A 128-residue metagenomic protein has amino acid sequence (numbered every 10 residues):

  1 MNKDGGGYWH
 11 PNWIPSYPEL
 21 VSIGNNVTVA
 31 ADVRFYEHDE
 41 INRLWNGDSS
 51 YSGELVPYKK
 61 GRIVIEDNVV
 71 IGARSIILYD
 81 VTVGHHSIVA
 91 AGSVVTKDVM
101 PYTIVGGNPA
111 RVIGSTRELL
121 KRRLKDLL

Functional and structural regions predicted by a protein language model:
M1-I71, S75-I77, H85, P101 (+2 more regions): Domain-scale signature associated with acetyltransferase and cell-envelope carbohydrate enzymes
V81-D98, Y102-I104: C-terminal/domain-terminus segments
